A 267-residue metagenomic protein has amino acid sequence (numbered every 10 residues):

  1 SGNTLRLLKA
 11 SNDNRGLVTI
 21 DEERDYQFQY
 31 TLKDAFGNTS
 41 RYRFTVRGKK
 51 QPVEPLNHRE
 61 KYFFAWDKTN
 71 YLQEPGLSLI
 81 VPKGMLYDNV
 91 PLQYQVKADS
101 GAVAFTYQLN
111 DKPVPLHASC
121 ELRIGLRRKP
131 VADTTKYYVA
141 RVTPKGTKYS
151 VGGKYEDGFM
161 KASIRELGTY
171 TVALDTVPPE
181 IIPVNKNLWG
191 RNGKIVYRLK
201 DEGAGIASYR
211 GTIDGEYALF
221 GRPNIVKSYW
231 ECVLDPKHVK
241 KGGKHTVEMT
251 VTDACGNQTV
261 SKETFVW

Functional and structural regions predicted by a protein language model:
S1-K49, G152, F159, R198-W267: Long, low-complexity serine/threonine/glycine- and acidic-rich segments characteristic of extracellular
E54-D67, L92-Y138: Proteolytic processing hotspots in large secreted/extracellular or virion-associated proteins and select intracellular
W66-L92: Predominantly extracellular/luminal regions of secreted and cell-surface proteins, especially disulfide-bonded
P82, R123-R127, K194-E202: Short edge beta-strand/loop segments characteristic of extracellular beta-sandwich folds
P113-Y170, S208, Y217-A218: Proteolytic-maturation and junctional protease-sensitive modules
V114-P115, K186-R191: Short, solvent-exposed loop/linker segments at the N-terminal edge of repeated beta-sheet extracellular domains
T176-E180: Proline-centered linker/hinge motifs at extracellular inter-domain junctions
